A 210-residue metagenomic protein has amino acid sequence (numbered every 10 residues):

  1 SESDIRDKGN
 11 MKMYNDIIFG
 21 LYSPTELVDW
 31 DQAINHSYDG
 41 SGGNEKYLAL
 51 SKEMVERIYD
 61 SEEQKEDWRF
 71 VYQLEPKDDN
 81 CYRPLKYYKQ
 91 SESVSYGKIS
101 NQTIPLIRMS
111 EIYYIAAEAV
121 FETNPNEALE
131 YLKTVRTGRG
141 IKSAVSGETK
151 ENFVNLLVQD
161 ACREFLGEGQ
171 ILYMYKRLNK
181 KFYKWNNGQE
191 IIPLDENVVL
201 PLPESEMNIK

Functional and structural regions predicted by a protein language model:
S1-H36, G40-G43, S61-K210: Acidic/polar-rich alpha-helix caps and helix-coil junctions
K52-R57, S61-E62: Long, low-complexity, acidic/serine-threonine-proline-glutamine-glycine-rich intrinsically disordered tracts that serve
